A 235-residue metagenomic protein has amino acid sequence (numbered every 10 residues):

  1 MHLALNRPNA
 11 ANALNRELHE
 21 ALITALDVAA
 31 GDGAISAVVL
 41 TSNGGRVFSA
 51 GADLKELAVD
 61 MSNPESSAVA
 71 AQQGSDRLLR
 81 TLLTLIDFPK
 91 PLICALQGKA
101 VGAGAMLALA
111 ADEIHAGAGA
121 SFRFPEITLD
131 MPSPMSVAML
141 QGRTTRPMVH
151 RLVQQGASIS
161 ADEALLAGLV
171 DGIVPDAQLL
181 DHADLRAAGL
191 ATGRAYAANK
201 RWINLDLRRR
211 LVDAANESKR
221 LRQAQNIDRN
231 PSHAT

Functional and structural regions predicted by a protein language model:
M1-T41: Conserved CoA-thioester-binding segment of acyl-CoA-metabolizing enzymes
L40, D53, L107-L109, A164: Hydrophobic/aromatic residues within transmembrane alpha-helices of multi-pass small-molecule transporters
S42-R80: Glycine- (often His-adjacent) and acidic-residue-rich active-site loop that binds/positions the CoA thioester
A50-A52, M148-Q155: Short helix- or helix-capping micro-motifs that position conserved polar/aromatic residues at function-defining sites
S75, A95-A100, L152-A157: Glycine-rich beta-to-alpha transition loops that act as phosphate-gripper elements at the mouths of alpha/beta enzyme
T81, L85, V101-L152, H182-R186: CoA-thioester-processing core
D112-E113, R151, Q155-A157, E163 (+2 more regions): Well-ordered beta-strand positions
H115-A120, L165-A215: C-terminal long alpha-helix characteristic of the crotonase
